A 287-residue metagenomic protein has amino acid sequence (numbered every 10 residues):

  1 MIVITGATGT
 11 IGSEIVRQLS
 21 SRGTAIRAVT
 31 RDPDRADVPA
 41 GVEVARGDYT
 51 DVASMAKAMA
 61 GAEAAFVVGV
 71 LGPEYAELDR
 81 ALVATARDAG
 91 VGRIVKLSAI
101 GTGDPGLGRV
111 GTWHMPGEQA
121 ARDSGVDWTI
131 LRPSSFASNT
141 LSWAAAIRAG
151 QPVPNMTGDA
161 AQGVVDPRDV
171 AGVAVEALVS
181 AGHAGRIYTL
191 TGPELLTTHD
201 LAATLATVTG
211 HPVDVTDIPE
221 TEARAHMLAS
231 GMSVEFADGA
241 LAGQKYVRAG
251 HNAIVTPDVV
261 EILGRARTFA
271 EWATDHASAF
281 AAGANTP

Functional and structural regions predicted by a protein language model:
M1-A40, T50-A62, L71-R93, A99-D214 (+5 more regions): Oxidoreductase cofactor-interface core, primarily capturing Rossmann-like NAD(P)-dependent enzymes
G47: Cofactor-binding loops of NAD(P)H-dependent oxidoreductases, dominated by short-chain dehydrogenase/reductases
V68: Short, basic, glycine/proline-bearing loop/turn elements
T221-P287: A hydrophobic C-terminal alpha-helical subdomain
